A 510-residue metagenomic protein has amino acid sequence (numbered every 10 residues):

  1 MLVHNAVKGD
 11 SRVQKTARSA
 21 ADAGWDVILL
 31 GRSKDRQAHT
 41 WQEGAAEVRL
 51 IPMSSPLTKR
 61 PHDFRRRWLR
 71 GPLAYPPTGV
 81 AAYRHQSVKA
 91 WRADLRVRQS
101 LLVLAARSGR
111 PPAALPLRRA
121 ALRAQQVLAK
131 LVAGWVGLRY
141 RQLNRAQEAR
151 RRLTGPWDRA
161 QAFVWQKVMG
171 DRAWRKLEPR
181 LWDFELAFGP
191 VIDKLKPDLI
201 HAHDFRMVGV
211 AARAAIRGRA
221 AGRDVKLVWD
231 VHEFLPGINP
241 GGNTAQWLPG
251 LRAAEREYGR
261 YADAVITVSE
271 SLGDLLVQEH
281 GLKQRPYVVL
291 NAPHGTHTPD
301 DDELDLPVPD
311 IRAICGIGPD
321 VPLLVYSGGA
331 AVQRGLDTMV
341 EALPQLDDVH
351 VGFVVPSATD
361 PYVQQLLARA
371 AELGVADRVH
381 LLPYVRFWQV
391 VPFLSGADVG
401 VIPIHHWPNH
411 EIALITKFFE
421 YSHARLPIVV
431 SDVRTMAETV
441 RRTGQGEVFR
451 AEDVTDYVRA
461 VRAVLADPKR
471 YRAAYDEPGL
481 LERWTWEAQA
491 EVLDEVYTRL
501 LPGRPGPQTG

Functional and structural regions predicted by a protein language model:
A6, V27-P179, S271-L275, E279 (+1 more regions): N-terminal strand-loop element at the rim of the active site of nucleotide-sugar-dependent glycosyltransferases
T16, M169, W174-E178, L186-D193 (+3 more regions): Membrane-proximal helix-turn-helix segments that form the acceptor-binding/catalytic region of lipid-linked
G31, E47-P52, K226, P236 (+3 more regions): Donor nucleotide-sugar binding/catalytic pocket of nucleotide-sugar-dependent glycosyltransferases
A45, G318-V321, V355, V363-Q389: Nucleotide-activated donor-binding/catalytic signature segment of Leloir-type glycosyltransferases, i.e., the conserved
I266, L306, A313, I317-R334 (+3 more regions): Conserved donor-binding/catalytic core segment of Leloir-type glycosyltransferases
V399-I402, E420-V430: Short hydrophobic beta-strand element within catalytic cores of glycosyltransferases and related nucleotide-activated
R442-T443, E447-V454, R462-K469: Conserved acidic donor-binding segment of nucleotide-sugar-dependent glycosyltransferases
E452, A466-R499: A charged, aromatic-enriched C-terminal amphipathic alpha-helix characteristic of glycosyltransferases across folds
